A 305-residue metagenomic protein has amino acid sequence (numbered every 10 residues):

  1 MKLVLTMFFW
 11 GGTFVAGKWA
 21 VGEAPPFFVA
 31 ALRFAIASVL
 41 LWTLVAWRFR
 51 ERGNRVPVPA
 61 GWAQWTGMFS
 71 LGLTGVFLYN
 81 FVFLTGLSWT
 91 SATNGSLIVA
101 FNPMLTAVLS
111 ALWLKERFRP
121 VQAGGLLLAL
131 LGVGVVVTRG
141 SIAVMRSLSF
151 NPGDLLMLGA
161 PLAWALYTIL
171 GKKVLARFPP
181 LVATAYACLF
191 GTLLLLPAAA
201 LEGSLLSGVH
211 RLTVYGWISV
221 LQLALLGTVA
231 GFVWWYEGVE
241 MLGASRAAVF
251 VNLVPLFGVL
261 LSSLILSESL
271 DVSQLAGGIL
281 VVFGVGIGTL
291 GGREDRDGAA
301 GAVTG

Functional and structural regions predicted by a protein language model:
M1-A31, T43, R146-K173, L193-P197 (+1 more regions): Glycine-/small-residue-enriched transmembrane alpha-helix faces in small-molecule transporters and effluxers
F8-F9, T13-F14, W42-V99, V135 (+1 more regions): Specific transmembrane alpha-helical segments of multi-pass solute transporters/efflux pumps, especially DMT/EamA
E23-F27, A31, P59-W65, T138-P161 (+2 more regions): Juxtamembrane helix-entry segments on the extracytoplasmic side of multipass membrane proteins
E23-L78, P103-L105, L162-L170, T184-S204 (+2 more regions): Transmembrane alpha-helices of multi-pass small-molecule transport proteins
A30-L32, V76, N80, N94-F101 (+3 more regions): Helix-helix packing/entry segments at the starts of transmembrane helices
L41, L109, F118-G140, N252 (+2 more regions): Hydrophobic transmembrane alpha-helices of multi-pass small-molecule transport proteins
V56, G292-G305: Intrinsic disorder in cytosolic terminal tails and internal cytosolic loops of multi-pass membrane transporters
Q64-M68, F118-L131, F178-A187: Cytoplasmic-side transmembrane-helix entry/capping segments in multi-pass membrane proteins
